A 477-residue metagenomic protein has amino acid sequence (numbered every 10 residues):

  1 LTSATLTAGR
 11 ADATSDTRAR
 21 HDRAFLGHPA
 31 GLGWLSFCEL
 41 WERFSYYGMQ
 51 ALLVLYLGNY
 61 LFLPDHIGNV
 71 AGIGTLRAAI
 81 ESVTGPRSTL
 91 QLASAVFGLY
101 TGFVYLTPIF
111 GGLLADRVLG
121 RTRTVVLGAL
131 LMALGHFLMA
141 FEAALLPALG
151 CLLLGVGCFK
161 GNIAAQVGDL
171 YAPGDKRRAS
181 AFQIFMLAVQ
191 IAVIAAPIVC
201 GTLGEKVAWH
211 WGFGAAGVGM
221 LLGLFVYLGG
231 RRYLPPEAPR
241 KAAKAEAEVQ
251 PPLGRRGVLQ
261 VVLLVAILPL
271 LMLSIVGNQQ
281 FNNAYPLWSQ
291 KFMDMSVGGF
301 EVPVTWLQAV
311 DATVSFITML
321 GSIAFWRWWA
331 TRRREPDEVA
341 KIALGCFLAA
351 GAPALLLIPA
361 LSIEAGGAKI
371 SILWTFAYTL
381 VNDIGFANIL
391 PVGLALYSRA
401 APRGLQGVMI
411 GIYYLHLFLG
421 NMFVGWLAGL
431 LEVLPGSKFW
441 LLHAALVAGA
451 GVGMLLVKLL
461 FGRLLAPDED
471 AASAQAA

Functional and structural regions predicted by a protein language model:
L1-G31, P173-G174, C200-F300, G321-S322 (+2 more regions): Intracellular loop-helix junctions on the cytosolic face of multi-pass helical membrane proteins
L40, G135, A144-F159, A365-N388: Hydrophobic core of transmembrane alpha-helices in multi-pass small-molecule transporters, especially MFS/SLC-type
S94-L113, A309-S322: Central cavity-lining transmembrane alpha-helices of secondary-active solute carriers, predominantly the Major
V104, R177-E205, G212-G223, D311-S315 (+1 more regions): Glycine-rich segments within core transmembrane alpha-helices of 12-TM secondary carriers
T107-F137: Conserved MFS/SLC helix-loop-helix module at the cytosolic interface between two early adjacent transmembrane helices
L130-P147, C346-G367: C-terminal ends and interior cores of transmembrane alpha-helices in multi-pass membrane transporters/permeases
C158-A172, N388-A401: Intracellular juxtamembrane helix-capping segments at the cytosolic ends of symmetry-related transmembrane helices
G229, F300-T331, G345-P353: Transmembrane alpha-helices of Major Facilitator/SLC transporters
